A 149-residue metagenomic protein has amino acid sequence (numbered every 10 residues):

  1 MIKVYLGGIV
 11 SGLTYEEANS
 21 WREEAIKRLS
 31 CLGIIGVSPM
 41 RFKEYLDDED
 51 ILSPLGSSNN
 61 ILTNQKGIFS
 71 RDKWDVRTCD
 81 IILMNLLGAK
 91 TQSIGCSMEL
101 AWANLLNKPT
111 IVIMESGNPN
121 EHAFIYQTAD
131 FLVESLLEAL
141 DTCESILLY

Functional and structural regions predicted by a protein language model:
M1-Y149: Conserved catalytic or regulatory cores that recognize and/or transform ribose-phosphate-containing ligands
